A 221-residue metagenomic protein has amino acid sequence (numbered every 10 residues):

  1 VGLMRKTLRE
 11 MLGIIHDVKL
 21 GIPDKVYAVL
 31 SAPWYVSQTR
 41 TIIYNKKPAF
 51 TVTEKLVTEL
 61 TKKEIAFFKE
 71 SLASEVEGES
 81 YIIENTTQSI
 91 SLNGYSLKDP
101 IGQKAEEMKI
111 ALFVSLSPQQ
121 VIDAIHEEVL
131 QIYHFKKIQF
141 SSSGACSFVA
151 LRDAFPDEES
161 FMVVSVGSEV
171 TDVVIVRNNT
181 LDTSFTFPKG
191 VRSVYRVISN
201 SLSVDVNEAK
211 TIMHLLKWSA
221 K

Functional and structural regions predicted by a protein language model:
V1-V26, L30-F161, D182, A220: Nucleotide/phosphate-binding catalytic cleft detector across ATP-hydrolyzing and phosphate-transferring enzymes
L30-P33, V163-T171, V176-N179, F187-R192: A short acidic Gly-Thr/Ser loop motif
L56-K62, G144-S147, D172, S193-Y195 (+1 more regions): Short C-terminal domain-edge/linker segments immediately following a structured domain
S74-V76, S160-V166, V206-I212: A polyampholytic, Gly/Pro-enriched intrinsically disordered region
I83, V114, I122-E127, V176-K221: Phosphate-binding glycine-rich/basic clefts of nucleotide- and phosphate-handling proteins, predominantly
